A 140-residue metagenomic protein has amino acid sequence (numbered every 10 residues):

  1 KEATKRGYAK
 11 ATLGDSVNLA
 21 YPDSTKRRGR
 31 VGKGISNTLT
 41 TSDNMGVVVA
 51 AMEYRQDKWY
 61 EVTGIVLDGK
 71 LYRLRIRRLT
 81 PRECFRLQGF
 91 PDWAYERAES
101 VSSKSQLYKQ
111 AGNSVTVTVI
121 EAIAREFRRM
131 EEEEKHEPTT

Functional and structural regions predicted by a protein language model:
K1-T140: Class I SAM-dependent DNA methyltransferase catalytic core with a primary bias toward cytosine-5 DNMT/HhaI-like enzymes
